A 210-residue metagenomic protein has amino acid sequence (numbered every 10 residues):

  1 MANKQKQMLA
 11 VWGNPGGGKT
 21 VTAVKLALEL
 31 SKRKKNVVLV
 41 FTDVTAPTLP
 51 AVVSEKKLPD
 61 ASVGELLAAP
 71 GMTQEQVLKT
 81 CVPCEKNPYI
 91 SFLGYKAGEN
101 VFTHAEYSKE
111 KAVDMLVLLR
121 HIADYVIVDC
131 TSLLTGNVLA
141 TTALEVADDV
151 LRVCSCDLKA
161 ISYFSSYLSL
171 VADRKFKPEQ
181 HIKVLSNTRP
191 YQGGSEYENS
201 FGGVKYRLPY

Functional and structural regions predicted by a protein language model:
A2-T45, L49: Walker A/P-loop phosphate-binding motif and the immediately C-terminal alpha-helix
V11, V40, G94-Y95, I127-D129 (+2 more regions): Conserved beta-strand segments of the P-loop GTPase G domain that flank and frequently precede/overlap
R33-I90: Phosphate-binding loop that captures ATP/GTP phosphates
Q74-N87, S91-G136: Cytosolic-facing regulatory segments adjacent to core modules
E106-A112, S165-P190: P-loop/Walker A phosphate-binding loop and immediately adjacent motor/lid segment at beta-alpha junctions
L118-H121, N137-D157: Inter-motif core of Ras-like GTPase G domains
Y125, D149, G203-Y206: Well-ordered beta-strand positions
L185-Y210: Beta-strand-loop-alpha "switch" segments that mediate conformational coupling across diverse proteins
